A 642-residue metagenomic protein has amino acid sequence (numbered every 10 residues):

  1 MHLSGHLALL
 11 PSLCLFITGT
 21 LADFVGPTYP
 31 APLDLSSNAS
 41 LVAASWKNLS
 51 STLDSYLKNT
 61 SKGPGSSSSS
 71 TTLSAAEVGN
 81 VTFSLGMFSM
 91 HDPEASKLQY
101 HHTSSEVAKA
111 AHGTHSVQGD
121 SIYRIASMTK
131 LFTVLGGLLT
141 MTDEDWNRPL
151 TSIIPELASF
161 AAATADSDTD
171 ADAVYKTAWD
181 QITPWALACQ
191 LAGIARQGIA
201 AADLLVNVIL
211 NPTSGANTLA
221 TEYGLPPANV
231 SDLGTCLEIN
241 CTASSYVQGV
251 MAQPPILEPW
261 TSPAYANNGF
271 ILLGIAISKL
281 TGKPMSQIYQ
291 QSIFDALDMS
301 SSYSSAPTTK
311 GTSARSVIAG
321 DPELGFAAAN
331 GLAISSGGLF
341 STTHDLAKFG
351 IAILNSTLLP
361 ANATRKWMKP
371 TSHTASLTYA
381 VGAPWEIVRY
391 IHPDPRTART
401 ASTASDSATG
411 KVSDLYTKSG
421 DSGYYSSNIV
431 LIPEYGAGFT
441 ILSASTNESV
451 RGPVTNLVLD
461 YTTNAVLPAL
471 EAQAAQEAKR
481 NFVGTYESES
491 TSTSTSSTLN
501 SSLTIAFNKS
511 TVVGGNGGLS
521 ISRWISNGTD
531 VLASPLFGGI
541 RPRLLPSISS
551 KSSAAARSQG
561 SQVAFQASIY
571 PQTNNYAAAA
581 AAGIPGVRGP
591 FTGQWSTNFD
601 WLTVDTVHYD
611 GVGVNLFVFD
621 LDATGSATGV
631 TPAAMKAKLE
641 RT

Functional and structural regions predicted by a protein language model:
M1-A22: Fungal secretory targeting signals
D23-E106, A327-T642: Catalytic loop of the DD-peptidase/beta-lactamase superfamily, centered on the K-T-G motif and neighboring
L41-A44, T71-S84, K109-L187, P255-N268 (+2 more regions): Short active-site loop at a secondary-structure junction that contains or immediately precedes the catalytic residue(s)
T52-Y56, G136, S292: Residue-level detector of alpha-helical secondary structure
V78-V81, M90-P93, H101-A110, A162-I429: Short, surface-exposed loop or secondary-structure junction motifs that flank catalytic or metal-binding residues
S127, A192, S443: Glycine-rich His-Gly loop
L131, D143-E144, K279, K283 (+2 more regions): Residues at alpha-helix boundaries and the short loops/turns that link adjacent helices
